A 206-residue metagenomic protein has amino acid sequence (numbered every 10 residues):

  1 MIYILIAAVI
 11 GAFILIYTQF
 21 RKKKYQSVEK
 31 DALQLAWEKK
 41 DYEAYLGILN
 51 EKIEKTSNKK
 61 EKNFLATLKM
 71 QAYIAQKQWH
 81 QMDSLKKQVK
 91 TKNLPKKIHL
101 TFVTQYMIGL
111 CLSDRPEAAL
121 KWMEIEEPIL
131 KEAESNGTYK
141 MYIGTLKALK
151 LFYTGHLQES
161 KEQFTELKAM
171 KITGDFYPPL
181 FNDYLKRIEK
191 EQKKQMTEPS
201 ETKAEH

Functional and structural regions predicted by a protein language model:
M1-V28: N-terminal signal-anchor transmembrane alpha helix of single-pass membrane proteins, serving as the membrane-anchoring
A7, K60-E61, L146: Non-TPR docking regions that flank or precede TPR/alpha-solenoid scaffolds in eukaryotic proteins
T18-K96: N-terminal topogenic membrane-targeting module
S27-D31, F64-Q71, T104-L112, Y139-Y153 (+2 more regions): "A position-specific structural signal for the A-helix of alpha-solenoid helical repeats
Y45-K52, W79-T91, R115-L130, H156-K168 (+1 more regions): Alpha-helical repeat scaffolds
S57-E61, L94-T101, I129-Y139, A169-D183 (+1 more regions): Boundary/linker segments of alpha-helical solenoid repeat arrays
L68-H80, S84-G144: Alpha-helical adaptor scaffolds
G144, F152-E201: Long amphipathic all-alpha helical oligomerization modules
